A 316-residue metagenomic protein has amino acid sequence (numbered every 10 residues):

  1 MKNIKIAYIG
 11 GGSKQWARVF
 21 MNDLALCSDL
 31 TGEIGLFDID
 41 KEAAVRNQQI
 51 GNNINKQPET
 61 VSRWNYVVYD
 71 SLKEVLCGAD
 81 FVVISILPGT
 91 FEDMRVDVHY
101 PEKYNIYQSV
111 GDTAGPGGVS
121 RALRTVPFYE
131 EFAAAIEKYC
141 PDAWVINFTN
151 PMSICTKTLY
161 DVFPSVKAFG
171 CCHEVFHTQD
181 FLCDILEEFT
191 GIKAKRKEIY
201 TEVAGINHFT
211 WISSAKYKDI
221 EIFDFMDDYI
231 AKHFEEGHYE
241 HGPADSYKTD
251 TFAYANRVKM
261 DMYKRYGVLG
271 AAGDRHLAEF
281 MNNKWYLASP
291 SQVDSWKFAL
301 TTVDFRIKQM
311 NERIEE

Functional and structural regions predicted by a protein language model:
K2-R95, V110-D112, G118-G191, N207-I212 (+2 more regions): Metallocofactor- and cofactor-centric catalytic cores in central/energy metabolism, strongly enriched
Y100-G115: A solvent-exposed, charged loop/short amphipathic helix patch at secondary-structure junctions
T190-E316: Long, compositionally biased stretches enriched for glycine and/or charged residues
